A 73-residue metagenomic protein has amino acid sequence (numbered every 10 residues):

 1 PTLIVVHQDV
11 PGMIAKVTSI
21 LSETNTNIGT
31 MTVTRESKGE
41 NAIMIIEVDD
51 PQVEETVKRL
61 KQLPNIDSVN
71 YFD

Functional and structural regions predicted by a protein language model:
P1-D73: A conserved regulatory-domain signal marking ACT and ACT-like small-molecule sensing domains and adjacent regulatory
